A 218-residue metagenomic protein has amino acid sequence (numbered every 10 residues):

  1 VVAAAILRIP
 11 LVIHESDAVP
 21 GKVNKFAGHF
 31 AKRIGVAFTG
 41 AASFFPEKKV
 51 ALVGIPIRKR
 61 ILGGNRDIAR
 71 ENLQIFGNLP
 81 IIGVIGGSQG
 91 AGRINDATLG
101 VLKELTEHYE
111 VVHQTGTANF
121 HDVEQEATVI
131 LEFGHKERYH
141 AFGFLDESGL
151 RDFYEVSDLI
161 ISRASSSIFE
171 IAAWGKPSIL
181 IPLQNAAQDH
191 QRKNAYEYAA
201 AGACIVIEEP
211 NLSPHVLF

Functional and structural regions predicted by a protein language model:
V2, R151, I168-K176, Y196: Short alpha-helical segment that forms part of, or immediately flanks, the ligand-binding pocket in carbohydrate-active
A5-D67, I75: Active-site-proximal region of nucleotide-activated glycan assembly enzymes, centered on histidine/acidic-rich loops
I9-L11, D158-L159, G175-L183, A203: Structural loop-to-beta junction motif characteristic of Rossmann-like glycosyltransferase folds
F26, S43-F44, D152-F153, E170 (+1 more regions): Well-formed, non-transmembrane alpha-helical positions, independent of function
I68, I75-L159, R192-Y196, A200 (+1 more regions): Donor-nucleotide binding loops and adjacent catalytic segments primarily of GT-B fold Leloir glycosyltransferases
E155-F169, K176-P177: Acidic donor-binding loop of glycosyltransferase active sites
R163-S166, P182-A186: Short Ser/Thr-rich beta->loop micro-motif in glycosyltransferases that lines and helps position the nucleotide-sugar
